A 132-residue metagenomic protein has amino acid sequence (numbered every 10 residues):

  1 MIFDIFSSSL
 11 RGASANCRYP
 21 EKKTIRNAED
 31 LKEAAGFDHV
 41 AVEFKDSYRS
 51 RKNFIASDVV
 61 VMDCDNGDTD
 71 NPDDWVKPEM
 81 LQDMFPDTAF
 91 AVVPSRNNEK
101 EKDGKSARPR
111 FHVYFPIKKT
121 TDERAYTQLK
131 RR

Functional and structural regions predicted by a protein language model:
M1-F111, F115-R131: Signature for HUH/AEP ssDNA processing cores
